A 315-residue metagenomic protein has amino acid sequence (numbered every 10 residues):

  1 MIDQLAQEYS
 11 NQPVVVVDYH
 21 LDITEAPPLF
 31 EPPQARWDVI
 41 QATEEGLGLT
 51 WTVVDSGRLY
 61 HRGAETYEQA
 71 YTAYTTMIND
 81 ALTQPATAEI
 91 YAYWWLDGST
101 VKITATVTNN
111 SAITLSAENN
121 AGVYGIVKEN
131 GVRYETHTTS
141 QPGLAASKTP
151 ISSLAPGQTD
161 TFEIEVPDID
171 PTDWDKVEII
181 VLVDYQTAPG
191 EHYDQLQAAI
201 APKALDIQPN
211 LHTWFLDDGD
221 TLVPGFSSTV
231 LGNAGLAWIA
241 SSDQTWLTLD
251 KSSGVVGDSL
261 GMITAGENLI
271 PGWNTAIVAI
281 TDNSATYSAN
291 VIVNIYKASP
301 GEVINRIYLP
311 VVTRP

Functional and structural regions predicted by a protein language model:
M1-N11: Typically the conserved alpha-helix immediately C-terminal to a functionally engaged Cys/Sec in thioredoxin-like
V15-A204: Short, conserved sequence motifs used for protein processing/export or organelle targeting and for catalysis
I90-L96, P209-D218, K251-S252: Short beta-strand segments of immunoglobulin-like
Q158-I164, L222-P224, D258-M262, Y287: Short strand-edge motifs at loop-to-beta-strand transitions and within beta-strands of extracellular beta-rich domains
K203-L231, A265-P271, I295, P310: Beta-sheet-dominated interaction scaffolds and their linkers
L205-N210, L231-I263: Surface-exposed binding patches on compact interaction domains or structured appendages
F226, G272-S284: A short beta-strand micro-motif common to beta-rich folds, especially ectodomain repeats
Y287-A298: C-terminal edge beta-strand
